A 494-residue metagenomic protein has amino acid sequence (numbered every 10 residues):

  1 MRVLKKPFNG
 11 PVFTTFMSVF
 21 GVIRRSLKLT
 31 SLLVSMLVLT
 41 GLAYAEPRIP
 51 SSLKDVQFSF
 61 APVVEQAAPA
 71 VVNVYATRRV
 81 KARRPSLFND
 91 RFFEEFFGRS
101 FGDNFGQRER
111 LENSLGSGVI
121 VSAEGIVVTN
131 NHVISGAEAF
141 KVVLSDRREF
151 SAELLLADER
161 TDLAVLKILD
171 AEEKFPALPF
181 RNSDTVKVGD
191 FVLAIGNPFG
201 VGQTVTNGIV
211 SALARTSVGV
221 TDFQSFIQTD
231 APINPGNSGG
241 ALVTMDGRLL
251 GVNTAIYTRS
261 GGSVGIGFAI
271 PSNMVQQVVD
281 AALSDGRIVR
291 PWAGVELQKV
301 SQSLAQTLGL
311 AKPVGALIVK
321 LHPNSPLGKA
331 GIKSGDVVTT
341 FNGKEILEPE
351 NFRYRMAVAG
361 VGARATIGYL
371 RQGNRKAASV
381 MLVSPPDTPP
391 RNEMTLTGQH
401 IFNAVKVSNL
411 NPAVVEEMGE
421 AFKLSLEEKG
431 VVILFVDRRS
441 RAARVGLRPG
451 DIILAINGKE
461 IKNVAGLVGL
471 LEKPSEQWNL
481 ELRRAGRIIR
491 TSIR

Functional and structural regions predicted by a protein language model:
M1-R25: N-terminal secretory signal peptides that target proteins for export/translocation
N9-F13, L32, L42-Y44: Intrinsic disorder/low-complexity segments in short proteins, especially the signal peptide and propeptide regions
K28-T40: Bacterial N-terminal signal peptides
Y44-S334, T340-T366, L370-R375, M381-N403 (+3 more regions): Serine-dependent protease modules
P232, L317-H322, E427-R444, D451-E460: Acidic- and glycine-rich mobile interface elements
R290-L297, R364-S384, K406, A443-R448 (+1 more regions): Intrinsically disordered, Ser/Thr/Pro/Gly-rich linkers and terminal tails that flank and connect PDZ domains
G335, G450: Conserved catalytic motifs of ABC-family nucleotide-binding domains
T397-V445: Long, low-complexity intrinsically disordered regions
